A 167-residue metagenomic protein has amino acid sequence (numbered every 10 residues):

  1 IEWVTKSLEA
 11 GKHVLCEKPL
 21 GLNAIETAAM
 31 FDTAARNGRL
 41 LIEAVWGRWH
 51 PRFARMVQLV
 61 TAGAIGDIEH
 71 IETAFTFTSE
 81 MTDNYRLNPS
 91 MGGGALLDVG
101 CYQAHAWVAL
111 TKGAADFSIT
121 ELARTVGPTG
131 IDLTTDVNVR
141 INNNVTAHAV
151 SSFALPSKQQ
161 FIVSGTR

Functional and structural regions predicted by a protein language model:
E2, A29, R55-Q58, H105-A106 (+1 more regions): Alpha-helical elements of Rossmann-like donor-binding domains used by nucleotide-donor carbohydrate transfer enzymes
E2, I25, P51, T129-G130 (+1 more regions): Residues that form or flank phosphate/diphosphate-binding pockets in enzymes that use nucleotide phosphates
E2-R48, G63: Beta-strand-loop-alpha-helix segment that lines the small-molecule cofactor/substrate pocket of alpha/beta enzymes
L8, D67, I131-L133: Residue-level preference for beta-strand/loop junctions
L20, V45-G47, A74-S79, F153 (+1 more regions): Short, flexible active-site-adjacent loop segments at beta-strand->alpha-helix junctions, enriched in small/polar
G47-E121, T125-G127: Predominantly a Rossmann-like dinucleotide-binding segment in NAD(P)-dependent oxidoreductases
A104-R167: Contiguous beta-strand/loop segments that form the cofactor/metal-binding neighborhood of enzyme cores
